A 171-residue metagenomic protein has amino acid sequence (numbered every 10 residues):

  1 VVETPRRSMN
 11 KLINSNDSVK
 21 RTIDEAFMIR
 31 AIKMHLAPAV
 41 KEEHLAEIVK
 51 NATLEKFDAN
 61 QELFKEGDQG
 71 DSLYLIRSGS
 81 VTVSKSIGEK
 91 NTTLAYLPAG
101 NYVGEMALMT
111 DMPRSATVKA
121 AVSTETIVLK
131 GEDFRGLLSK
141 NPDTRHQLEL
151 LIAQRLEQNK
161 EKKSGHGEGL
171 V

Functional and structural regions predicted by a protein language model:
V1-V171: Cytosolic regulatory regions built on CNB/CRP/Popeye-like sensor folds
